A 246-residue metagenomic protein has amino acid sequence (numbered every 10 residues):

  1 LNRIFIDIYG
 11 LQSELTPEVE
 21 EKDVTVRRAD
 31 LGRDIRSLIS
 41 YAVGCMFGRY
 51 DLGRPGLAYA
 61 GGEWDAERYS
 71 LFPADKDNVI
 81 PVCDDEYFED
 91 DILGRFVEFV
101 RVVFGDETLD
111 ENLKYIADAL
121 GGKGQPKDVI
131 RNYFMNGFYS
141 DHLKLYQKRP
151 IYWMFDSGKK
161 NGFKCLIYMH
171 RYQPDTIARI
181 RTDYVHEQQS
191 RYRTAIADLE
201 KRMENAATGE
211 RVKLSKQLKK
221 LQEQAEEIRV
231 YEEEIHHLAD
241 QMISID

Functional and structural regions predicted by a protein language model:
R3-I6, E14-D246: Terminal accessory regions of large proteins
Y9: Active-site-proximal loop/hinge segments that shape catalytic or ion-binding/gating pockets
